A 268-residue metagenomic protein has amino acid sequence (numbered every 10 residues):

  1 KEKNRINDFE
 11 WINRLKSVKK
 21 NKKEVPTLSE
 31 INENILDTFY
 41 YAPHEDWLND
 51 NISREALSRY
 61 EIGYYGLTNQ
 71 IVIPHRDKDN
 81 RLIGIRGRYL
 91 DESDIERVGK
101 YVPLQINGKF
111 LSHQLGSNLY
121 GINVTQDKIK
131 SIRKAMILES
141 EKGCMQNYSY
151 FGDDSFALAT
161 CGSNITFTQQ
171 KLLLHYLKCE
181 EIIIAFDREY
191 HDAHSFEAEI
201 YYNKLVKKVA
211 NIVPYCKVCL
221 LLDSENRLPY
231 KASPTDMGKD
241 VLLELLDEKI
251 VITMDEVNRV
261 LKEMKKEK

Functional and structural regions predicted by a protein language model:
K1-V72, R76-D79, N258-K268: TOPRIM metal-binding catalytic domain and adjacent DNA-binding surface shared by DnaG-type primases
T27, I31-E33, H44, N49 (+4 more regions): Alpha-helix initiation/capping motif
L36, M136, A198: Charged, low-complexity surface patches
T38-F39, D46-I52, F110-T125, S163-N164 (+1 more regions): Short, exposed beta-strand "edge-strand" segments with a Pro/Gly-rich flavor and a Y/T-containing core
Y40-Y41, S140, Y202: Generic non-transmembrane alpha-helix signal with a bias for helix starts/N-cap capping motifs
S58-G66, G84-G87, D192-H194: Glycine-centered structural positions embedded in regular secondary structure
L67-K178: Phosphate-handling DNA/RNA-contact segment within nucleic-acid enzymes
I132-R133, C144-K268: TOPRIM fold recognition
